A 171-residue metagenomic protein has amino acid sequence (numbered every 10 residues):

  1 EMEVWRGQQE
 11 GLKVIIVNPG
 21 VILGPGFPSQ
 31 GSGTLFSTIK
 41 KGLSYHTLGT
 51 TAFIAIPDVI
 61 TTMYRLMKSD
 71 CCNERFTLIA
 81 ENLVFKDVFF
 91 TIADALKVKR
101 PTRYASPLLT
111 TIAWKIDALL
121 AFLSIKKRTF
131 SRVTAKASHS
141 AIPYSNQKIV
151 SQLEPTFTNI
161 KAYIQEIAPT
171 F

Functional and structural regions predicted by a protein language model:
E1-I16: Active-site Tyr-X1-5-Lys
L12, P25-S29, S124: Proline-centered turn/helix-capping motifs that create local helix->coil transitions or kinks
I16, F53, N82, P143-Y144: Short aromatic/basic micro-patch
N18-P19, L23: Conserved SDR Rossmann-fold cofactor-binding beta-strand/turn motif
Q30-G31, T47-M67, E74: Substrate-positioning beta->alpha
G31-F53, K99-S140: Alpha-helical membrane-targeting segments
T62-T129, N146, S151, F157-F171: Mid/C-terminal beta-alpha module of Rossmann-like enzyme folds, strongest in SDR-family dehydrogenases/epimerases
